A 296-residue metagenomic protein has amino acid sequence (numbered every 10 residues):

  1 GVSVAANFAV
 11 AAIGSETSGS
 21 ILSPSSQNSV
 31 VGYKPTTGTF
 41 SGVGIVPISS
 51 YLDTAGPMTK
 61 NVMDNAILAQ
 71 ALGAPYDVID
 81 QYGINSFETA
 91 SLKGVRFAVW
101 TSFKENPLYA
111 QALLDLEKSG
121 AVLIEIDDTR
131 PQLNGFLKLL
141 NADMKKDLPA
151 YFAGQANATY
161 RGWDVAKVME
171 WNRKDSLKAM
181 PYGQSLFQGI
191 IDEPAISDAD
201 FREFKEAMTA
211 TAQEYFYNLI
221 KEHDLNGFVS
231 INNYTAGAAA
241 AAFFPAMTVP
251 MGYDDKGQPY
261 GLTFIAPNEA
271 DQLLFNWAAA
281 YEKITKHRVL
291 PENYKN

Functional and structural regions predicted by a protein language model:
G1-A69, A242-M251, Q258-T263: Short glycine/serine-rich loop segments
V4-A6, Q70-D77, E117-A121, N141 (+4 more regions): Sec-exported extracytoplasmic/periplasmic mature domains
N7-A11, N61, G94-V95, K118-V122 (+3 more regions): Loop/turn elements at helix/coil->beta-strand transitions in domains of secreted/extracellular proteins
A9, L72, Y76-I79, L108 (+1 more regions): Glycine-rich, small-residue loops and helix-cap segments that act as flexible hinges at active-site edges
V31-A112, S119, R288-K295: A short helix-breaking turn/cap at a secondary-structure junction
D53-M58, T101-F103, N134-K138, E203-K205 (+1 more regions): Second-shell loop/turn segments in exported
G94, A142-T211, P250, K256-L262: Short helix-loop capping/hinge segments that flank enzyme active sites or metal/cofactor-binding pockets
E105-D127, P149-A156, W163-E170, K205-E222: Acyltransferase
